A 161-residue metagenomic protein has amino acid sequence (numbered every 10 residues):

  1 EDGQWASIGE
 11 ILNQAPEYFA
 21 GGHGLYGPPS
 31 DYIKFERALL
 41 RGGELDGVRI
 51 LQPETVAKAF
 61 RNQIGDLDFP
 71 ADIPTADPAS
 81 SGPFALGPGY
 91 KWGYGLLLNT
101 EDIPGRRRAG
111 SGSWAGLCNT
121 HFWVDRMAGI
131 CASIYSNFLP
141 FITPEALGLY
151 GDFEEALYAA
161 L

Functional and structural regions predicted by a protein language model:
E1-L161: Catalytic loop of the DD-peptidase/beta-lactamase superfamily, centered on the K-T-G motif and neighboring
